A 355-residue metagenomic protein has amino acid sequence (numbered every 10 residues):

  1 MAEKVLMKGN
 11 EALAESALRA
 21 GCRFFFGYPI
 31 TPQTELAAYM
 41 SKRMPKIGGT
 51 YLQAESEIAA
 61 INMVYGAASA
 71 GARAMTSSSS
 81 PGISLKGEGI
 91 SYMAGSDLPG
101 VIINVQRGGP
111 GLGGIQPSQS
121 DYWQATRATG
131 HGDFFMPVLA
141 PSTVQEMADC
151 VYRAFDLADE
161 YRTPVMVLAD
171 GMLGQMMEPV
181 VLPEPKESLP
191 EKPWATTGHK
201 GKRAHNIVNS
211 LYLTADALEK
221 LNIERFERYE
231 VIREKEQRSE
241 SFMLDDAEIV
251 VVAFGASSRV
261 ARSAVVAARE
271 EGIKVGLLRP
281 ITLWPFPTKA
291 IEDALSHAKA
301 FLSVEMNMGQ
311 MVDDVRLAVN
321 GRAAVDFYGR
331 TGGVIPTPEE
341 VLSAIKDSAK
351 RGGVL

Functional and structural regions predicted by a protein language model:
M1-A128, F135, T143, T331 (+1 more regions): Thiamine diphosphate
K8-A12, F226-I249, R262: Glycine-/acidic-rich phosphate or pyrophosphate-binding loops and their flanking alpha/beta elements
R107-G109, A169-M176, G255-S257, M308 (+1 more regions): Glycine-rich beta-alpha junction loops
Q116-D170: Conserved thiamine diphosphate
R162-S241: Conformationally flexible catalytic loops at phosphate/diphosphate-handling active centers
S239-L278, W284-A290: Redox- and metal-dependent alpha/beta enzyme cores, enriched for Fe-S-associated oxidoreductases and cofactor-handling
E305-L355: Peripheral docking tails and interdomain loops at the edges of cofactor- or intermediate-handling domains
